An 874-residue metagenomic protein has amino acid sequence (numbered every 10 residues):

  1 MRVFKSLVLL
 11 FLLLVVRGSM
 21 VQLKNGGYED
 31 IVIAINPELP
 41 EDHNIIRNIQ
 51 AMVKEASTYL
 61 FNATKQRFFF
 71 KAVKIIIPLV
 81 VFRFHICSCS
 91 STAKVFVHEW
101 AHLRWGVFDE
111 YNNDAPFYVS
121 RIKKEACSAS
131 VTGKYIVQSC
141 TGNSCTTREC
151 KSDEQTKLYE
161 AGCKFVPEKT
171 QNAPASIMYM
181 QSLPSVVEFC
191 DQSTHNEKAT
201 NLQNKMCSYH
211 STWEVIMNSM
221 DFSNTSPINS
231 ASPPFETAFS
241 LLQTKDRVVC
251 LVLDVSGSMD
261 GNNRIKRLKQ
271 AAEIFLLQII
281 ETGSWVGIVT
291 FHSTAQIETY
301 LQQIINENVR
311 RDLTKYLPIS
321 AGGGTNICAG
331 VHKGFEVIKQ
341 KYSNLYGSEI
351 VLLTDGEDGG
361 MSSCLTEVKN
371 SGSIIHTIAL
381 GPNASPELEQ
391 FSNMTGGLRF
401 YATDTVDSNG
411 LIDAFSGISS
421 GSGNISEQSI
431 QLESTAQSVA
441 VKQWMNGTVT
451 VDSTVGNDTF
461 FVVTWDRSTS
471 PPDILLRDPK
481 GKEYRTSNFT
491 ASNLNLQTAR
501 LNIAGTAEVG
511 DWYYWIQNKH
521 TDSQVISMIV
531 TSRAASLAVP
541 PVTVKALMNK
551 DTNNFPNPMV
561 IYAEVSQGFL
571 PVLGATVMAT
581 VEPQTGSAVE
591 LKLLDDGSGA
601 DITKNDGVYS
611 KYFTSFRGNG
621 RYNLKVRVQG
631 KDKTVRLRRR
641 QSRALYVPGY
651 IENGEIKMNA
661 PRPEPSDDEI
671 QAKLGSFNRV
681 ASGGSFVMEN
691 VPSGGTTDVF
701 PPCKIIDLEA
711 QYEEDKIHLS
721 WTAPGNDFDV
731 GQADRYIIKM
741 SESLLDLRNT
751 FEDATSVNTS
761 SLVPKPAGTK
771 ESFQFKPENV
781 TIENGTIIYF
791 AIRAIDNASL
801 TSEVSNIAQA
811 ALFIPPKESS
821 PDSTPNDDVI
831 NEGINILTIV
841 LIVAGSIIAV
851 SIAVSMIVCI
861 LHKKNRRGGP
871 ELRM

Functional and structural regions predicted by a protein language model:
V15-R17, E197-L251, G257-R264: Acidic, polar low-complexity linker/tail segments
S19-R83, S88, A271-I274: Zn2+-dependent metallopeptidase catalytic core
P116, D246-W285, V289-N424: Exposed acidic/Ser/Thr-rich ligand/metal-binding surfaces
E714-G731: Conserved aromatic anchor
A733-N784: Recognizes extended acidic, P/S/T-rich segments that occur within or adjacent to Ig-like beta-sandwich modules
K776-T801: Beta-strand-rich modules
I795-D822: Extracellular fibronectin type III
V840-I842, I847-K864: Single-pass type I membrane-protein transmembrane alpha-helix
